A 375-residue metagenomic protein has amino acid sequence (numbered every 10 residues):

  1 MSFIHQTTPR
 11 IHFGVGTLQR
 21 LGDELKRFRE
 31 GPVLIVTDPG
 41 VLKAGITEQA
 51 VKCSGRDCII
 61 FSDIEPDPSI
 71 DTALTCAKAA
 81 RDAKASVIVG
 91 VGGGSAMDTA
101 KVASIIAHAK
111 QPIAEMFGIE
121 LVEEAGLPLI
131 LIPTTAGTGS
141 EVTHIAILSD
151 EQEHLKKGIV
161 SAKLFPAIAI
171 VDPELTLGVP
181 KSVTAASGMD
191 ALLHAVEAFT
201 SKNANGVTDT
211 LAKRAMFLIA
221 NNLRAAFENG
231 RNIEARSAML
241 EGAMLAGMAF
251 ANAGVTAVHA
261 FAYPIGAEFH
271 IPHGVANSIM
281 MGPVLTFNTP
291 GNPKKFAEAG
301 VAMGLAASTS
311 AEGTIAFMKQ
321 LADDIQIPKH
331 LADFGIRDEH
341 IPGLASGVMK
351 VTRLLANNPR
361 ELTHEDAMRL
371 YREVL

Functional and structural regions predicted by a protein language model:
M1-V87, L331-A332: ATP/NTP phosphate-donor binding region
G22, V51, I59, L74-A77 (+15 more regions): Predominant activation on well-ordered alpha-helical scaffold segments within soluble catalytic domains
D71-E174: Glycine/threonine-rich beta-strand-loop-alpha-helix active-site module that forms ligand/phosphate-binding
G137, M244-N277, T352-N357: Glycine-rich phosphate/pyrophosphate-binding beta-alpha loops
I145-A253, P359: Carboxylate- and glycine-rich phosphate/diphosphate-binding segment that chelates Mg2+/Mn2+
E268-H340: Gly/Pro-rich interdomain helix-loop hinge
D338-L375: Short, amphipathic C-terminal "tail helix"
